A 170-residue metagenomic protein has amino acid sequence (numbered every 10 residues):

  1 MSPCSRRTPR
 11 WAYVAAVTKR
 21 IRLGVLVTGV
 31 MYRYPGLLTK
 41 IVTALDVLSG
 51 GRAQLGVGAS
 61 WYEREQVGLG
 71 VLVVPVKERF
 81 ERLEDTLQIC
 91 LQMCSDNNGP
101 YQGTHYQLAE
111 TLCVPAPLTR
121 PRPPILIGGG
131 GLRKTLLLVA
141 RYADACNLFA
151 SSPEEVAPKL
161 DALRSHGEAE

Functional and structural regions predicted by a protein language model:
M1-E170: Active-site-adjacent structural elements that line small-molecule/cofactor binding pockets in enzymes
